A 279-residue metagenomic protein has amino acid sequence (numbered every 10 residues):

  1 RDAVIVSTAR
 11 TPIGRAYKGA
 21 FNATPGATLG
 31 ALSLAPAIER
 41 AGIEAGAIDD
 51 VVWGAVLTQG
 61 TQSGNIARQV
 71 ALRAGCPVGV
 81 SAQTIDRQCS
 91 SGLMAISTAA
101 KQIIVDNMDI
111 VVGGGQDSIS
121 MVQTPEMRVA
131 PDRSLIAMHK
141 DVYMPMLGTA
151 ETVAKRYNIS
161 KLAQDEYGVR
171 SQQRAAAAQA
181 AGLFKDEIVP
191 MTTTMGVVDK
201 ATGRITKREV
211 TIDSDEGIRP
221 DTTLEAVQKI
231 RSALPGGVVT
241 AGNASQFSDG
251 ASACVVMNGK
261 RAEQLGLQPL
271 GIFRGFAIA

Functional and structural regions predicted by a protein language model:
R1-V56, G60-R68, A74, S81 (+4 more regions): Conserved active-site "lid/cap" helical segment
V4, R10-P12, A23-L32, E166-Q264: N-terminal extracellular/periplasmic Venus flytrap/periplasmic-binding protein-like
A9-P12, G54-T58, R87-S91, G115-S120 (+1 more regions): Acidic, glycine-rich active-site loops and adjacent beta-strand->loop/helix elements that engage anionic groups
A55-D109, K140-G148, D221-Q246: Conserved catalytic cysteine-centered active-site region of acyl-thioester-dependent Claisen-condensing enzymes
I85-Q116, A154-F184, C254-R261: Active-site-proximal alpha-helical scaffold in enzymes
I104-Y157: Flexible glycine-/small-residue-enriched beta->alpha junction loops that bind anionic phosphate/pyrophosphate groups
M257-A279: Glycine- and Gly-Pro-enriched alpha-helical subdomains that act as flexible, kink-prone "lid/hinge" or packing modules
